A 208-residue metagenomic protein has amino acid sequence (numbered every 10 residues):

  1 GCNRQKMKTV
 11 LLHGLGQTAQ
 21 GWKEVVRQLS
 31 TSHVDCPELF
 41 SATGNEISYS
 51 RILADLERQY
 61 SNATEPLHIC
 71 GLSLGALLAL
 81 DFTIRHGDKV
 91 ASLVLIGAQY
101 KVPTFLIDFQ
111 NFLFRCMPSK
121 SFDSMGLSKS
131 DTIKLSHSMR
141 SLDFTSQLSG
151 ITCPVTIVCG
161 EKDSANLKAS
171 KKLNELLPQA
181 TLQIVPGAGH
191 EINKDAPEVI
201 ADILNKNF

Functional and structural regions predicted by a protein language model:
K6-T43: Conserved HGGG/HGGXW glycine-rich cap/lid loop of the alpha/beta-hydrolase fold
Y49, I84-R85, L93-S119: Flexible "cap/lid" loop of the alpha/beta hydrolase fold
R51-L67: Conserved acidic catalytic loop of the alpha/beta-hydrolase fold
G71-A79: Gly/Ala-rich beta-loop-alpha elbow adjacent to hydrolase catalytic centers
K120-S146, K162: Hydrophobic, aromatic-rich cap/lid helix
G150-I151, I157-C159: Short beta-strand/loop motif that positions the catalytic acidic residue of the alpha/beta-hydrolase fold
S164-A169: Conserved alpha/beta-hydrolase "acid-adjacent" motif
A188-P197: Catalytic histidine-centered segment of alpha/beta-hydrolase-like enzymes
